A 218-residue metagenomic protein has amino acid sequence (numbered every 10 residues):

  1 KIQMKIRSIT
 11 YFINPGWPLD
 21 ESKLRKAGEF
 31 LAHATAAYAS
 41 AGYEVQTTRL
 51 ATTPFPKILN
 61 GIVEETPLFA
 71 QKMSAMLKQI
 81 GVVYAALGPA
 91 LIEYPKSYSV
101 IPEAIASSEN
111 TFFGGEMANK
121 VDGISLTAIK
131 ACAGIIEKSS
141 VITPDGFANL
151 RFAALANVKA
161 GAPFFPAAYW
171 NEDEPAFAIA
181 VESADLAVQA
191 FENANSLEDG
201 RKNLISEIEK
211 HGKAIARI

Functional and structural regions predicted by a protein language model:
I2-A39, A154-W170: N-terminal basic/disordered segments at the start of proteins
M4, S22-E29, L68, D199 (+2 more regions): Alpha-helix boundary/N-cap detector
I6-G16, H33-A34, R49-A51, A178-A180 (+2 more regions): Core, soluble structural subunits of large cytosolic macromolecular machines
F12-D20, A51-G61, N119-V121, A190-L204: Active-site-proximal beta-alpha loop/turn segments in soluble metabolic enzymes
P18, K57-L59, E93-P95, G161 (+1 more regions): Flexible loop/turn segments at secondary-structure boundaries
L24-G114, T127-A131: An N-terminal, globular interaction/scaffold subdomain
L87-G88, S99-I218: Conserved, well-structured core segments that form the ligand-binding/active-site neighborhood of functional domains
